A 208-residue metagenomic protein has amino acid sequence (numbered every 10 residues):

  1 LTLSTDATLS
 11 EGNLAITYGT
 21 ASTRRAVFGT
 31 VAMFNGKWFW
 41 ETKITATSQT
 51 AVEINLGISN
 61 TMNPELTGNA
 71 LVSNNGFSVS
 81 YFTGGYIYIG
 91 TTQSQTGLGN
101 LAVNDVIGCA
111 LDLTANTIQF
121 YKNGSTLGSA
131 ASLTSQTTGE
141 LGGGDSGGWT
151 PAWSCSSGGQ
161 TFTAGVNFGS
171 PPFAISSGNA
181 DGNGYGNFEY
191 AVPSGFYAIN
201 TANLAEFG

Functional and structural regions predicted by a protein language model:
L1-G208: PRY/SPRY (B30.2) beta-sandwich protein-interaction domains and their adjacent Ser/Pro/Gly-rich low-complexity linkers
